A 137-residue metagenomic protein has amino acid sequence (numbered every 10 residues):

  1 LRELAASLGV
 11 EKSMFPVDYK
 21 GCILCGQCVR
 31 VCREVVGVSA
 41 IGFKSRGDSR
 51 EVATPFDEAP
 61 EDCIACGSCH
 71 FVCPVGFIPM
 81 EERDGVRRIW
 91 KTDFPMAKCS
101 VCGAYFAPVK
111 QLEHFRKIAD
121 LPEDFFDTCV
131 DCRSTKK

Functional and structural regions predicted by a protein language model:
L1-C66, H70-V72, G76-P79, K91-F115 (+1 more regions): Ferredoxin-type iron-sulfur electron-transfer modules and their immediate structural context
V86-W90: Short, intrinsically disordered linker segments that flank or connect zinc-binding domains
